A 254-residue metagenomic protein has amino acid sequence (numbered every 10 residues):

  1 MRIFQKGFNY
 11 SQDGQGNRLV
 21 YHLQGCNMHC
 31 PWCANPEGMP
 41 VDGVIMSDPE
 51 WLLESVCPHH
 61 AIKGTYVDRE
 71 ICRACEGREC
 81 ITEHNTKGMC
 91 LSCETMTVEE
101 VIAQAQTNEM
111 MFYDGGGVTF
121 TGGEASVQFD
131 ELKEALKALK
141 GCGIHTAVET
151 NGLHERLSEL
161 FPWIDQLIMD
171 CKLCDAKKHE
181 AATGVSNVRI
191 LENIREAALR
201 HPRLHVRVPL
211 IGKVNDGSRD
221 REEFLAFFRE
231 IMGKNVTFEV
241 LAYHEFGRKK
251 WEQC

Functional and structural regions predicted by a protein language model:
M1-C75, T86-C93, T107-F112: N-terminal [4Fe-4S]-dependent radical SAM core
Y21, W32, F129-D130, C254: Residue-level recognition of conserved structural "scaffold" positions that shape functional pockets and channels
E79: A short, cysteine/histidine-rich metal-binding "knuckle" motif
T82-E83: Acidic/polar active-site rim loop that often engages polyanionic ligands
M96: Active-site anion-handling motifs in enzyme catalytic cores
E99-G247, E252: Conserved AdoMet/S-adenosylmethionine-binding subsite of the radical SAM
